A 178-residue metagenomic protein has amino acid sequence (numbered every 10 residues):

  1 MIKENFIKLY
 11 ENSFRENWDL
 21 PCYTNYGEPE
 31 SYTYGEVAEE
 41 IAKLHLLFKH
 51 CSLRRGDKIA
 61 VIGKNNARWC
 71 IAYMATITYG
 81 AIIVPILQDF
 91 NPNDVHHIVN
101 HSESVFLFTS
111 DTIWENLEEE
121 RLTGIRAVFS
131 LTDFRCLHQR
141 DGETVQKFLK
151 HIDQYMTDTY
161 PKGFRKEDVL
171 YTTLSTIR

Functional and structural regions predicted by a protein language model:
L9-T33, H138: AMP-dependent adenylate-forming
C22-N66, C70, M74, N91-H96 (+1 more regions): Conserved AMP-binding/adenylate-forming core of the ANL superfamily
R54, V105, R126: Short acidic/polar active-site loop segments enriched in Thr and Asp
G63-N66, L87, H96, L170 (+1 more regions): Conserved AMP-binding
G80: Structured binding elements
I86-Q88, T132: Short beta->alpha connector loops at strand-helix junctions that form conserved, small/polar/Pro-enriched
Q88-E120, R165: Conserved ATP-dependent adenylate/AMP-binding module captured primarily in the ANL superfamily
E115-T173: ANL superfamily adenylate-forming
